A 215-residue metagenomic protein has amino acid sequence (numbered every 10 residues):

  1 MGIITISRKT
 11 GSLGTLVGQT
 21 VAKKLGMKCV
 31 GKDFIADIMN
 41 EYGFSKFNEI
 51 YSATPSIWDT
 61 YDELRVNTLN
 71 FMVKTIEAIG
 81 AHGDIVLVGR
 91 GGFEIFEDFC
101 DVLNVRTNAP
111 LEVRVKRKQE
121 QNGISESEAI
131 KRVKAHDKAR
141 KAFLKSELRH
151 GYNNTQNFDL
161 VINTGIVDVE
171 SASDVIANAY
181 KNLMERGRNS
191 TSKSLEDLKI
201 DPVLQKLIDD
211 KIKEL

Functional and structural regions predicted by a protein language model:
I4-T5, V86: Short hydrophobic/aromatic beta-strand immediately N-terminal to the Walker A/P-loop
T5-A22: Glycine-rich phosphate-binding P-loop
I35-D84, I124: ATP-dependent small-molecule kinase phosphotransfer cores that center on conserved nucleotide phosphate-binding segments
Y61-I76, V88, A142-S146, D210-L215: Phosphate-interacting basic helix/loop segments used at nucleotide- and nucleic-acid interfaces
G89-F93: Short, polar loop motifs at secondary-structure junctions
D98-E120, E126-A129, V133: Conserved phosphate-donor/acceptor-positioning beta-strand/loop module used by diverse small-molecule
H150-D210: NTP-dependent small-molecule kinase module
